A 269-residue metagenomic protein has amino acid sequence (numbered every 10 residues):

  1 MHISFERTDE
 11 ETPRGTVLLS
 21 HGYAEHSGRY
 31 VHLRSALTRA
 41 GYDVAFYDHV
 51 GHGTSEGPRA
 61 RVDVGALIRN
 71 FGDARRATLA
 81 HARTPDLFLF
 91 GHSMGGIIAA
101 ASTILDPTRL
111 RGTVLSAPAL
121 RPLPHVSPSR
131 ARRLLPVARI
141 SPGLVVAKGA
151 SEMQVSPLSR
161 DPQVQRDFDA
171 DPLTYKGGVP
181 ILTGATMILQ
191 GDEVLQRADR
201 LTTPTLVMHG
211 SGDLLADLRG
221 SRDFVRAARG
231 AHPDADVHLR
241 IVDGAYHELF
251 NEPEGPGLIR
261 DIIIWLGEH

Functional and structural regions predicted by a protein language model:
G22-E25, S211: Active-site glycine-rich loops that stabilize anionic/oxyanionic intermediates across multiple enzyme folds
A24-H26, G53-A82, D86: Catalytic nucleophile-loop/oxyanion-hole region of alpha/beta-hydrolase and closely related hydrolase-like folds
R34-P58: Conserved alpha/beta-hydrolase
H92-V179: Alpha/beta-hydrolase-fold enzymes
V179-R197: Active-site nucleophile elbow and catalytic-triad environment of alpha/beta-hydrolase enzymes
L201, V207-H209, D213: Short beta-strand/loop motif that positions the catalytic acidic residue of the alpha/beta-hydrolase fold
L214-G220: Conserved alpha/beta-hydrolase "acid-adjacent" motif
H232-H269: Catalytic active-site module of serine/aspartate enzymes centered on a nucleophile-bearing elbow/loop
